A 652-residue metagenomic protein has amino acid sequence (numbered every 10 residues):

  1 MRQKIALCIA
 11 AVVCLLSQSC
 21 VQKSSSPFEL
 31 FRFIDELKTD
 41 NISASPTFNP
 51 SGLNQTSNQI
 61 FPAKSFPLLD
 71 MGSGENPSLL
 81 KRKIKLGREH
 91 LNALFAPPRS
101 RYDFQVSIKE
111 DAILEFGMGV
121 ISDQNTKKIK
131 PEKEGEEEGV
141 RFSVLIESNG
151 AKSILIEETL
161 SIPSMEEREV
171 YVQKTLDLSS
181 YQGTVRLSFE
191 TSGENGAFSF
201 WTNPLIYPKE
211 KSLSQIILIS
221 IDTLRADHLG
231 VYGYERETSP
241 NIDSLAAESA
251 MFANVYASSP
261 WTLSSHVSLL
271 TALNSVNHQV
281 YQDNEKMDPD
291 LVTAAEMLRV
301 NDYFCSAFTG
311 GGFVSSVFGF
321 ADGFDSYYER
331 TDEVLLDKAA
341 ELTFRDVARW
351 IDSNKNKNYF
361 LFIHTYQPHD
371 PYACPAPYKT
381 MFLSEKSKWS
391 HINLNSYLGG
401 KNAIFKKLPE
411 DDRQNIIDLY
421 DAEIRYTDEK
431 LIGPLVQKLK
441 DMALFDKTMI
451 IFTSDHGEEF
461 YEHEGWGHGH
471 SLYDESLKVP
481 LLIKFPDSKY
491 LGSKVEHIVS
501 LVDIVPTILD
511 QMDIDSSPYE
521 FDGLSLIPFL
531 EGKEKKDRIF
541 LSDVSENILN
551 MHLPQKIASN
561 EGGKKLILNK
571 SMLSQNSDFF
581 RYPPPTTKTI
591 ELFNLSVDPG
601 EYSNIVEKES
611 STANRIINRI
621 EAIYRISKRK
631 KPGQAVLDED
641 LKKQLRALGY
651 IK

Functional and structural regions predicted by a protein language model:
M1-L7: Bacterial N-terminal signal peptides that target proteins for export
C8-S17: Bacterial N-terminal signal peptides
S19-R88, F95-I108, A112-S153, E157-K652: Catalytic domains that recognize anionic headgroups
